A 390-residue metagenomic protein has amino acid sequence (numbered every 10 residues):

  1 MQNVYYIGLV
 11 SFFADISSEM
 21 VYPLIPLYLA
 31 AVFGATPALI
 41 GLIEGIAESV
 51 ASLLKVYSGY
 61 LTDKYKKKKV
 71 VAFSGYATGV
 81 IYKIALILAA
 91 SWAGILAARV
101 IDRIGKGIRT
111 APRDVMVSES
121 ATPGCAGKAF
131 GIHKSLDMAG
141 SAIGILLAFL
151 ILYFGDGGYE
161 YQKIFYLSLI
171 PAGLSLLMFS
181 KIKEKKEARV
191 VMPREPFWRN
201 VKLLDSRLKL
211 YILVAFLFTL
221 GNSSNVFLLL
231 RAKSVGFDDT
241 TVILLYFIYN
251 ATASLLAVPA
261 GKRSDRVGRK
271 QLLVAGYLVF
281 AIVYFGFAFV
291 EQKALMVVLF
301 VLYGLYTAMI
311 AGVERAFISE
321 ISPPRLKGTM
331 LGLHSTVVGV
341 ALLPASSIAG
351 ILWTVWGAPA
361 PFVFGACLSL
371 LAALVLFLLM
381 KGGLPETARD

Functional and structural regions predicted by a protein language model:
M1, E184-V214: Juxtamembrane intracellular "pre-TM" segments in multi-pass secondary transporters
M1-A51, R207-L245: Helix-loop boundary and gating motifs at the non-cytosolic
L27-V32, I143-E160, P344-A360: Transmembrane alpha-helix termini and helix-breaking/packing motifs in multi-pass membrane transporters
L54-K66, L152, L256-G268, W353: Helix-to-loop junctions at the C-terminal end of transmembrane segments in multipass secondary transporters
V70-I84, L169, Q271-G286, A366: Structural signature of the two symmetry-related core transmembrane helices
A98-A139, F317: Cytoplasmic helix-loop-helix junction between adjacent transmembrane helices in 12-TM secondary transporters
G131-A148, S335-A345: Glycine-rich segments within core transmembrane alpha-helices of 12-TM secondary carriers
L169-R189, A372-M380: C-terminal membrane-cytosol helix-exit motif in multi-pass small-molecule transporters
